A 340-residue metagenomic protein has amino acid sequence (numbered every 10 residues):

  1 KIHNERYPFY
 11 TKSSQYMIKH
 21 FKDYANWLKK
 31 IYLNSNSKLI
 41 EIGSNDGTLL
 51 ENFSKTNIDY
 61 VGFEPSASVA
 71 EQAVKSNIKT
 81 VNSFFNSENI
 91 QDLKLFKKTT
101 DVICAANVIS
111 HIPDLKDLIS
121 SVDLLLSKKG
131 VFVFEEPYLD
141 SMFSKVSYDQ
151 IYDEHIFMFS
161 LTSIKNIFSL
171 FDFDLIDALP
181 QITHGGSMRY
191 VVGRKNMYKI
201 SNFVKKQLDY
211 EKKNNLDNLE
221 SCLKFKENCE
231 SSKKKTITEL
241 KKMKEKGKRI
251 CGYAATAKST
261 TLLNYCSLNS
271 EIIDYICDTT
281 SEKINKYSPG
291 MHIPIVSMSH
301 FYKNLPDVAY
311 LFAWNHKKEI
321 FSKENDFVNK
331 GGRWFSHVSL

Functional and structural regions predicted by a protein language model:
K1-Q72, S147, Y152, C222-E239: Extended interfacial segments that mediate partner engagement and assembly in macromolecular machines
S54, V74-S76, K241-F321, K330: A solvent-exposed beta-alpha-beta segment
N77-I90, P294-I295: Conserved SAM-binding strand-loop segment of SAM-dependent methyltransferases
D101-C104: A conserved beta-strand element that flanks and buttresses the S-adenosyl-L-methionine
K116-V131, N325: A short glycine-rich, Lys/Arg-flanked "PGG" loop and its adjoining helix->strand segment in the class I
K129-P137, G332-S339: Conserved beta-strand signature within the Rossmann-like core of class I S-adenosyl-L-methionine
F134-F157, L161-S163, F168: Short, glycine-/aromatic-enriched active-site segment of Class I SAM-dependent methyltransferases
H184-C229: Flexible, glycine-/basic-rich loop-and-beta segments that form/coincide with the SAM-dependent methyltransferase
